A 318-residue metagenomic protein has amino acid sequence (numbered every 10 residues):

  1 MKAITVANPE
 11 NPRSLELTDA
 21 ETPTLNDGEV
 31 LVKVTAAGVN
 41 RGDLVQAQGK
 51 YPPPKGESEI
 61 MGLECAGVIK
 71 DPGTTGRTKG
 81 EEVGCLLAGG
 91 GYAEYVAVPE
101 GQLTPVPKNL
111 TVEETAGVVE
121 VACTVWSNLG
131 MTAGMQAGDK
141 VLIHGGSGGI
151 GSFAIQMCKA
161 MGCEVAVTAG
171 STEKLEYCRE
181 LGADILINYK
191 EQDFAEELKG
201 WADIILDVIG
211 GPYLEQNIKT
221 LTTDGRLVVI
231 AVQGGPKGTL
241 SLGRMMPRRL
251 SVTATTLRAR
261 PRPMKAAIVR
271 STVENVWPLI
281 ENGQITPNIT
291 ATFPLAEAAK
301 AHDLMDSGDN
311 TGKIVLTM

Functional and structural regions predicted by a protein language model:
E21-G38, K50-G90: Glycine-rich beta-strand-centered segment in the early N-terminal region that forms part of a ligand/cofactor-binding
V45, E82-G145: NAD(P)H dinucleotide-binding glycine-rich loop of Rossmann-like/cofactor-binding domains, especially the beta1-alpha1
G76-R77, M135, L221: Short, well-ordered loop/turn sites that connect or cap secondary structure elements
G91-E94, A169-Y177, K237-L242: Short, glycine/polar-rich helix-capping loops at beta-to-alpha or helix-loop-helix junctions that flank or form
I143, K159-Q216, K265-A267: Adenosine-nucleotide cofactor-binding segment
S147, I155: N-terminal Rossmann NAD(P)H-binding glycine-rich loop of SDR-like oxidoreductase domains
S152: Residues forming the Rossmann-fold NAD(P)(H) cofactor-binding site
M161, T172, P212-Q284, N310 (+1 more regions): Glycine-rich phosphate-binding loop and adjacent beta-alpha segment of Rossmann(oid) nucleotide-cofactor-binding
